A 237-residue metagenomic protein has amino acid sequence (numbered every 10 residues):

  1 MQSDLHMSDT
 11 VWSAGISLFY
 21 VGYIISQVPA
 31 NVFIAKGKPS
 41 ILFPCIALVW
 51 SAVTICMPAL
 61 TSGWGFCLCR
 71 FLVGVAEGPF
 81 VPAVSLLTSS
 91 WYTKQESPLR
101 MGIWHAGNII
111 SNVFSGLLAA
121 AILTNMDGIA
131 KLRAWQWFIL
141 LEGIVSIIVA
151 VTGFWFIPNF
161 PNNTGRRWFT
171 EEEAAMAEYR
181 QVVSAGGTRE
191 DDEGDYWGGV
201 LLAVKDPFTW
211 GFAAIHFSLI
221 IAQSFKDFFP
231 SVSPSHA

Functional and structural regions predicted by a protein language model:
M1-S26: Extracellular/periplasmic helix-loop-helix junction of adjacent transmembrane segments in MFS-like secondary
F19-V28, G78, V113, S224: Residue-level signature of mid-helix packing/kink "hotspots" within the transmembrane helices of 12-pass Major
I24-C67: Conserved MFS/SLC helix-loop-helix module at the cytosolic interface between two early adjacent transmembrane helices
A47, S51-T54, C69-R70, G143-G153 (+1 more regions): A generic transmembrane-helix signature of 12-TM secondary carrier transporters
V53, G65-P79, L87: Hydrophobic core of transmembrane alpha-helices in multi-pass small-molecule transporters, especially MFS/SLC-type
S62-R70, P82, R133-A134, G211-F212: Short hydrophobic/alpha-helical segments at membrane-entry points of transmembrane helices in Major Facilitator
K94-N108, L117, G128-V200: Central mid-sequence intracellular linker of multi-pass
G198-A237: Extracytoplasmic gate region of multi-pass secondary transporters
